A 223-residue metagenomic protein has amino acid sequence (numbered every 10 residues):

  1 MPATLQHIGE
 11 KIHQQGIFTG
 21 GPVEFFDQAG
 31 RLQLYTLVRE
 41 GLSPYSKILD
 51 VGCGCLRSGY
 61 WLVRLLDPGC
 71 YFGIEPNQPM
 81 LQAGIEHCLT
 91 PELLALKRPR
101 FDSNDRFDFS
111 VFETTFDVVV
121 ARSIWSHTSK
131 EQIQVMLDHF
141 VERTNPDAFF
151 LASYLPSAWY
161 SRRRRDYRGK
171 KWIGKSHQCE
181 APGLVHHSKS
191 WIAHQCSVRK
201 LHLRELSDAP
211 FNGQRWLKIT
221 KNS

Functional and structural regions predicted by a protein language model:
M1-E40, V51, C55-V111, T128-V135 (+2 more regions): Class I (Rossmann-like) S-adenosyl-L-methionine-dependent methyltransferase catalytic domain, capturing the SAM-binding
L42-K47: Short helix-loop-beta connector
I48-V51, V119: Hydrophobic packing within well-folded, soluble alpha/beta domains
F109-V119: A short acidic, Gly/Pro-enriched loop at the edge of an enzyme's catalytic core that lines a small-molecule cofactor
V118-E131: A short SAM/SAH-binding and catalytic strip from SAM-dependent methyltransferases
